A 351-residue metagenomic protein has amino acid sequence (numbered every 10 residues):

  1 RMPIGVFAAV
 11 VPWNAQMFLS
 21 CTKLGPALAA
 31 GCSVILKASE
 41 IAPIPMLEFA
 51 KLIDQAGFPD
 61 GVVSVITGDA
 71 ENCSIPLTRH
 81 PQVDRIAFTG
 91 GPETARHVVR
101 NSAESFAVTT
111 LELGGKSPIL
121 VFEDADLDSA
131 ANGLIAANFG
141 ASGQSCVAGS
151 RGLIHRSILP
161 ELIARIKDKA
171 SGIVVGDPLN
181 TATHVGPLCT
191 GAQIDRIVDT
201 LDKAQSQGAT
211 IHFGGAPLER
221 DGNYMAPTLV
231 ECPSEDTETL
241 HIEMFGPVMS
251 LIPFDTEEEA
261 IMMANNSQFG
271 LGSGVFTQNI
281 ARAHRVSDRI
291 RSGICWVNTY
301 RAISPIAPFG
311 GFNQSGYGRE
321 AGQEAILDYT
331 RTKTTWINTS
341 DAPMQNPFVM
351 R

Functional and structural regions predicted by a protein language model:
R1-S129, F254: Rossmann-like NAD(P) dinucleotide-binding subdomain of oxidoreductase/dehydrogenase enzymes
F7, S33, I41, A70 (+12 more regions): Gly/Ser/Thr-rich beta-alpha loop segments that engage phosphate groups in nucleotides
V10, I66-D69, T89, A137 (+3 more regions): Conserved residues at the C-terminal ends of beta-strands
G25, I75, R96, R100 (+4 more regions): Alpha-helical segments flanking ligand/cofactor-binding loops in enzyme cores
V83, L120, V174, Q207 (+2 more regions): Conserved C-terminal structural/oligomerization subdomain of aldehyde/semialdehyde dehydrogenase
R85, E93-S234, V297, M344-N346 (+1 more regions): ALDH superfamily catalytic-core signature
